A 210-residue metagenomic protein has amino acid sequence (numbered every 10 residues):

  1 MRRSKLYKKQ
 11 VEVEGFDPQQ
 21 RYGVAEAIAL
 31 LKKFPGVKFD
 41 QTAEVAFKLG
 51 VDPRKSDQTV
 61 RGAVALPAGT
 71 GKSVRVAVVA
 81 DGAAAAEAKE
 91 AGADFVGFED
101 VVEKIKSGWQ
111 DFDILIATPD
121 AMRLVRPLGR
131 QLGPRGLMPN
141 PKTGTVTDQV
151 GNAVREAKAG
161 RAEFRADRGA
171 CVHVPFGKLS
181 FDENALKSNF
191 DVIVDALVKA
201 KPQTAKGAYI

Functional and structural regions predicted by a protein language model:
M1-D17: Generic N-terminal amphipathic, Lys/Arg-enriched alpha-helix
E14, I28-K38, P53, V154 (+2 more regions): Structural signal for hydrophobic packing residues in well-ordered secondary-structure cores of soluble enzyme domains
Q20, P67-T70, S107, E163-A166 (+1 more regions): Replace "in large, NTP-powered and nucleic-acid-processing enzymes" with "in large, NTP-powered factors and other
V24-A86, S107, D113: Translation machinery proteins
A27, A88, G133, I210: Residue-level signature of catalytic and energy-coupling elements of molecular machines, predominantly ATP/GTP-dependent
F39-A43, A200-Y209: Flexible, glycine/charged-enriched surface loops at secondary-structure junctions
V74, V79-A93, E99-D100, R123-L124: Ordered, amphipathic secondary-structure segments that act as subunit-interaction surfaces in large macromolecular
A93-K201: Long, charge-patterned amphipathic alpha-helical coiled-coil/hairpin "stalk" segments used as oligomerization
